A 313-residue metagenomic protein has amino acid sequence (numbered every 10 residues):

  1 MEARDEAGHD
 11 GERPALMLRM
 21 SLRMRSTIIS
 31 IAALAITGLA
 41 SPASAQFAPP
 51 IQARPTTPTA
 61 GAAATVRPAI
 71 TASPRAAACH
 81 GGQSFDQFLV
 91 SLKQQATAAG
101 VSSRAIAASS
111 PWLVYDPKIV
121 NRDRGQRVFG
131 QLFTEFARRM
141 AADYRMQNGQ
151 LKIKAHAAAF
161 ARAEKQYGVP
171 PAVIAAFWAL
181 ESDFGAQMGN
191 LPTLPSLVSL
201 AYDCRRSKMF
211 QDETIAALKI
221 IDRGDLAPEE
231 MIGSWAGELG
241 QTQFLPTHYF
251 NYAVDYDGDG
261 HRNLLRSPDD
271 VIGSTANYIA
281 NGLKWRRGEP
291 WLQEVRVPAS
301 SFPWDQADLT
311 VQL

Functional and structural regions predicted by a protein language model:
G8, A43-Q83, Q87, Q94 (+1 more regions): Compositionally biased, proline/threonine/alanine/serine-rich low-complexity intrinsically disordered stretches
T27-G38: Bacterial N-terminal signal peptides
D86-I106, D143-L180, N190, S199-M209: Export/targeting segments at the very N-terminus of extracytoplasmic proteins
A96, A105-P117, G168-G185, A217-I220 (+1 more regions): Short, functionally critical alpha-helical segments immediately adjacent to catalytic or ligand/cofactor-binding
P111-R162: Signal peptide-directed extracytoplasmic domains
Y115-R122, S182-P192, D203-S207, R223-E229 (+3 more regions): Secretory-pathway/luminal and periplasmic proteins that interact with or process carbohydrate-rich
A137-L151, A201-C204, K208, D225 (+2 more regions): Substrate-binding clefts and substrate-entry loops adjacent to catalytic sites of polymer-processing enzymes acting on
P228-L313: Flexible, glycine-rich surface segments
